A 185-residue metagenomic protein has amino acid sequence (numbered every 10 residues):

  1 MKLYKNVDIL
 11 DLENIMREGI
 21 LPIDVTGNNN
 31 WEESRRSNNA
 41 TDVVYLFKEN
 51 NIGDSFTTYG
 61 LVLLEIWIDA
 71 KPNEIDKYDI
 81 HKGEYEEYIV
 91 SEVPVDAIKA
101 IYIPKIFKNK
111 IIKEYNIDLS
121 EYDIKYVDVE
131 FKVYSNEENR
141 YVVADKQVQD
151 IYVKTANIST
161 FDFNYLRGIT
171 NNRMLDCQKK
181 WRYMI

Functional and structural regions predicted by a protein language model:
M1, L10, L61-V62, I117 (+1 more regions): Intrinsic-disorder/low-complexity peptide segments enriched for small residues
M1-D42: ADP-ribose/NAD+-binding catalytic cleft of ART/PARP-like enzymes
V7-D11, P94, Q147-Q149: General structural signal for secondary-structure boundaries
I9-L12, N51-G53, F107-K108: Short, solvent-exposed loop/turn segments at secondary-structure junctions
D11-G27, N73-Y88, K110-D123: Surface-exposed flexible segments
N28-K99, I103: ADP-ribosyltransferase catalytic core
A97-I185: C-terminal, well-folded lobe of enzymatic/effector domains
